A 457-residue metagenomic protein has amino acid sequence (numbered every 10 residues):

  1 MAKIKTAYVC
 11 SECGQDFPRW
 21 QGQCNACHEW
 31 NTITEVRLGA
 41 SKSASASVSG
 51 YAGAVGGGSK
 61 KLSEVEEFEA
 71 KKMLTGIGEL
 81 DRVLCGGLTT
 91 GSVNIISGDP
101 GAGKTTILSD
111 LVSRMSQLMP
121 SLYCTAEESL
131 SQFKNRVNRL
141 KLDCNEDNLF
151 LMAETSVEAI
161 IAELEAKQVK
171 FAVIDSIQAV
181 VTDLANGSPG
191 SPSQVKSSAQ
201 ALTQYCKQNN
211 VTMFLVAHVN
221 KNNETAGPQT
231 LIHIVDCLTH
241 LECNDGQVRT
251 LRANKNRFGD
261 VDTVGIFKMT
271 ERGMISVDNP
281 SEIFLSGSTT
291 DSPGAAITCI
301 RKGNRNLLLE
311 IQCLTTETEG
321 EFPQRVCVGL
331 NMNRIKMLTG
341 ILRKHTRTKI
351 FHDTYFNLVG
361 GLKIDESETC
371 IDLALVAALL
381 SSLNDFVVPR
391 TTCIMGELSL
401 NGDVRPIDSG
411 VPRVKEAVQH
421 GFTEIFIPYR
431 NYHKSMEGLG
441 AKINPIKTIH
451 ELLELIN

Functional and structural regions predicted by a protein language model:
A2-E12, D16-L84, T89-S97, A102-S113 (+5 more regions): Peripheral, non-AAA+ core regions of ATP-driven protein-machinery
S121-T125: Conserved RecA-like ASCE P-loop NTPase motor core of nucleic-acid helicases/translocases
A126-Q132: Conserved Walker A/P-loop ATP-binding site and its immediately adjacent core in helicase/helicase-like ATPase domains
